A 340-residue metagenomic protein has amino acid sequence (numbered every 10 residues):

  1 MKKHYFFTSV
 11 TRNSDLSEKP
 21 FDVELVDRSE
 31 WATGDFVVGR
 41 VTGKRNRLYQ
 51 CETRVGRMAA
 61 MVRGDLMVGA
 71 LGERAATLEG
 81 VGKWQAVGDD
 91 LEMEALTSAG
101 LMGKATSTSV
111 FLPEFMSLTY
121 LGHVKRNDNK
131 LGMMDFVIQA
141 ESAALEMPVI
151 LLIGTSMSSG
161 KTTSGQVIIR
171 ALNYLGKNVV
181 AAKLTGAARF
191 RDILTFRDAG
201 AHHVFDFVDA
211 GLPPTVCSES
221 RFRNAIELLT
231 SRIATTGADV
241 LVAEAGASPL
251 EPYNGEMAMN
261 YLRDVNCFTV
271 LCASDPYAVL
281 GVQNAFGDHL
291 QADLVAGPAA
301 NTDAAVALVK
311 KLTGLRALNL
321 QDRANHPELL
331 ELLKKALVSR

Functional and structural regions predicted by a protein language model:
M1-T77, G82-E92: N-terminal accessory targeting/assembly segments
M1-V37, R189, L212-P213, I226-P249 (+1 more regions): C-terminal accessory "lid"/substrate-recognition subdomains
V41, A70-G72, S107-S109, G154-S156 (+6 more regions): Fold-independent oxyanion-binding glycine-rich loops and adjacent beta-strand/coil segments at enzyme active sites
E79, L96-M134, E219-T235, V240 (+1 more regions): Conserved catalytic-core segment of NTP-binding enzymes
D135-A187: Walker A (P-loop) phosphate-binding motif
K161-V167, R189-I193, P249-N254, A278-G281: Short glycine/serine/threonine-rich phosphate/pyrophosphate-binding segments that cradle anionic phosphate groups
R170-P213, N284-G287, A300, A304-T313: N-terminal phosphate/diphosphate-binding loop that engages ATP/GTP or pyrophosphate donors across diverse enzyme folds
